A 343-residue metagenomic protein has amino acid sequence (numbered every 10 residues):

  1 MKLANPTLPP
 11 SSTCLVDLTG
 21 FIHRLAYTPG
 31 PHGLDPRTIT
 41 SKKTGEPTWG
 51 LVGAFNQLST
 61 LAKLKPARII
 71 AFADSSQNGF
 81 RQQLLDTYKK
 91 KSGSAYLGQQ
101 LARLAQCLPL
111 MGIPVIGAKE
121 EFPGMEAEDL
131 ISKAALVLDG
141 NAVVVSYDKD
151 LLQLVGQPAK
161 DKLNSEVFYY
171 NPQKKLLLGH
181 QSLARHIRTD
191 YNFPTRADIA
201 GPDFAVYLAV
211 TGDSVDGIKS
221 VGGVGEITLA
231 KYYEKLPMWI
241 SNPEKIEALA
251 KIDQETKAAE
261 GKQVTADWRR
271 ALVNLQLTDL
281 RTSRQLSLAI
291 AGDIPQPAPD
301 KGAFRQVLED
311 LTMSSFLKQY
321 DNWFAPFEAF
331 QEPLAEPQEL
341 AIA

Functional and structural regions predicted by a protein language model:
M1-P9, A266, R270, Q276-A343: Low-complexity, acidic/Ser/Thr- and charged residue-rich accessory regions of DNA metabolism proteins
K2, K91-A289: Extended two-metal-dependent nuclease catalytic cores across DNA- and RNA-processing enzymes
K2-M111: Domain-level signal for Mg2+-assisted phosphodiester chemistry and nucleotide/NA-binding surfaces in nucleic-acid
P10, G33-R37, K89-L97, V137-L138 (+5 more regions): Catalytic phosphate/metal-binding cores of nucleic-acid and nucleotide-processing enzymes, i.e., regions that mediate
L85-Y88, I218, I294: Short clusters of hydrophobic/aromatic residues that line enzyme substrate/ligand-binding pockets
